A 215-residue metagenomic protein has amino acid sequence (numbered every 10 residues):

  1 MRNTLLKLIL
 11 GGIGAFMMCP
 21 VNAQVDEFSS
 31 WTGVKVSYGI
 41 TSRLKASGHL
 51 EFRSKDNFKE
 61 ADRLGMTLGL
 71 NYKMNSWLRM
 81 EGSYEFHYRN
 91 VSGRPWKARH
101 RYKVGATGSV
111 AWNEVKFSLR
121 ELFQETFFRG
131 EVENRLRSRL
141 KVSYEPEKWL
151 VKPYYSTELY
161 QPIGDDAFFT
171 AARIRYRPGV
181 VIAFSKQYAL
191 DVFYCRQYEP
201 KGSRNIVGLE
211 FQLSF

Functional and structural regions predicted by a protein language model:
M1-F28, F215: Bacterial Sec-dependent N-terminal signal peptides
N22-V25, S54-K59, V91-K97, F127-E131 (+2 more regions): Outer-membrane beta-barrel domain signature
Q24-E81: Start-of-domain marker
F28-S30, D62-L64, A98-Y102, V132-L136 (+2 more regions): Residues that define the transmembrane beta-barrel architecture of outer-membrane proteins
V34-Y38, L68-Y72, V104-V110, S138-Y144 (+2 more regions): Residues on the lipid-exposed face of transmembrane beta-strands in outer-membrane beta-barrel proteins
S42-G48, W77-G82, N113-F117, K148-P153 (+1 more regions): Repeated loop/turn-to-beta-strand initiation elements of outer-membrane beta-barrel proteins
L50-D56, Y84-N90, V110-E114, F123-F127 (+4 more regions): Transmembrane beta-strands of outer-membrane beta-barrel pores
Y155, D166-A167, A171-F215: Predominantly the C-terminal beta-signal and adjacent terminal strand-loop region of outer-membrane beta-barrel
